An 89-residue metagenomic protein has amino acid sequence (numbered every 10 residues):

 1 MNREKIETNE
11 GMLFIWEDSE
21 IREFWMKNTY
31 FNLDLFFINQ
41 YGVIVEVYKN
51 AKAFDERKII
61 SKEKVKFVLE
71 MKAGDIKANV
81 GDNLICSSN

Functional and structural regions predicted by a protein language model:
M1-N89: Compact, glycine-rich, soluble single-domain proteins
